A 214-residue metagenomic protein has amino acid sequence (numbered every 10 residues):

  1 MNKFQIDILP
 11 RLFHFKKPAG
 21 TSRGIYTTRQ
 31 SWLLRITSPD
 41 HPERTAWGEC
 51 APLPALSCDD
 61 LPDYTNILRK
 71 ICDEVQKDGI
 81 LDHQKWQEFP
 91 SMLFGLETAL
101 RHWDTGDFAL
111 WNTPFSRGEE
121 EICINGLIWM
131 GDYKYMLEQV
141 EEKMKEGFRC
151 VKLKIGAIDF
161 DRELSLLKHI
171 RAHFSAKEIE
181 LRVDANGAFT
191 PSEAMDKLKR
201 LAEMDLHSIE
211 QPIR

Functional and structural regions predicted by a protein language model:
N2-L181, N186, M195, K199-E203: N-terminal capping/lid subdomain adjacent to the active-site entrance of alpha/beta enzymes
L198-R214: Active-site core of metal-dependent hydrolases
